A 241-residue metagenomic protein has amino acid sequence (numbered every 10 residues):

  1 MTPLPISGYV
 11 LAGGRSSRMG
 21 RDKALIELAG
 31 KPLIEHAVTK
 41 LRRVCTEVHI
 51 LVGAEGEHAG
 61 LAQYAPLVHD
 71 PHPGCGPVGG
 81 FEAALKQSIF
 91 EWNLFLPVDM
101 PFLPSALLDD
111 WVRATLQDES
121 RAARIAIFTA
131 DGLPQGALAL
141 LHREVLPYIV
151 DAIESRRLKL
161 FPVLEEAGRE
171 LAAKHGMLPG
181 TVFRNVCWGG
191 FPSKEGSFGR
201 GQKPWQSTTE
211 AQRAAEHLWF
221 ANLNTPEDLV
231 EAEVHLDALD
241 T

Functional and structural regions predicted by a protein language model:
T2-L160, E165-W219, H235-D240: Nucleotide and nucleotide-moiety/phosphate-recognizing core
F220-N224: Long, charged alpha-helical interface segments
